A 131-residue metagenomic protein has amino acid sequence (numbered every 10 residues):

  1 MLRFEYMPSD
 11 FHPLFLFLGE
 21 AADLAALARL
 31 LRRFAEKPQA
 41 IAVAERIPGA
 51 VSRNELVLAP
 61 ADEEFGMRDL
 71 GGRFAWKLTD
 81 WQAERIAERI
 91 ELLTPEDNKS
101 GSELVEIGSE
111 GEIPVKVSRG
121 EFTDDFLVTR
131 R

Functional and structural regions predicted by a protein language model:
M1-R131: Positively charged, low-complexity terminal tracts and the immediately adjacent first secondary-structure elements
